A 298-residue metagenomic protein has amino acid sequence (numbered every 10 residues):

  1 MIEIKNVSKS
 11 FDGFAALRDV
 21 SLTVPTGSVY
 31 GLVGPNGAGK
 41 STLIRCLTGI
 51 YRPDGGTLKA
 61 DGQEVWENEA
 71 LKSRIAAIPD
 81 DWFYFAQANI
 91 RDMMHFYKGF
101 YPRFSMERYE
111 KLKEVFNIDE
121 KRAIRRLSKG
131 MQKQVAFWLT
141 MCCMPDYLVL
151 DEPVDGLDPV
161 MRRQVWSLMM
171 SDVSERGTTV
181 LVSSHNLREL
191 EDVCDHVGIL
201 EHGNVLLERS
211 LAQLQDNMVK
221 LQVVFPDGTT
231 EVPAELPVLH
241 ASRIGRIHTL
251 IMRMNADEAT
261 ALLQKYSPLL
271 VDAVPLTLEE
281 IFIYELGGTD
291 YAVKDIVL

Functional and structural regions predicted by a protein language model:
G34-G39: Walker A (P-loop) phosphate-binding loop of ABC-type ATPase nucleotide-binding domains
T48: Helix-to-loop junction immediately C-terminal to a conserved catalytic motif
G56-L71: Conserved ABC transporter NBD signature motif
P79-V135: ABC-family P-loop ATPase nucleotide-binding domains
L148-E152: Catalytic Walker B motif of ABC-type/P-loop ATPase nucleotide-binding domains
V165-M254: ABC transporter nucleotide-binding domain
R246, I251-L298: C-terminal coupling/interaction segments
